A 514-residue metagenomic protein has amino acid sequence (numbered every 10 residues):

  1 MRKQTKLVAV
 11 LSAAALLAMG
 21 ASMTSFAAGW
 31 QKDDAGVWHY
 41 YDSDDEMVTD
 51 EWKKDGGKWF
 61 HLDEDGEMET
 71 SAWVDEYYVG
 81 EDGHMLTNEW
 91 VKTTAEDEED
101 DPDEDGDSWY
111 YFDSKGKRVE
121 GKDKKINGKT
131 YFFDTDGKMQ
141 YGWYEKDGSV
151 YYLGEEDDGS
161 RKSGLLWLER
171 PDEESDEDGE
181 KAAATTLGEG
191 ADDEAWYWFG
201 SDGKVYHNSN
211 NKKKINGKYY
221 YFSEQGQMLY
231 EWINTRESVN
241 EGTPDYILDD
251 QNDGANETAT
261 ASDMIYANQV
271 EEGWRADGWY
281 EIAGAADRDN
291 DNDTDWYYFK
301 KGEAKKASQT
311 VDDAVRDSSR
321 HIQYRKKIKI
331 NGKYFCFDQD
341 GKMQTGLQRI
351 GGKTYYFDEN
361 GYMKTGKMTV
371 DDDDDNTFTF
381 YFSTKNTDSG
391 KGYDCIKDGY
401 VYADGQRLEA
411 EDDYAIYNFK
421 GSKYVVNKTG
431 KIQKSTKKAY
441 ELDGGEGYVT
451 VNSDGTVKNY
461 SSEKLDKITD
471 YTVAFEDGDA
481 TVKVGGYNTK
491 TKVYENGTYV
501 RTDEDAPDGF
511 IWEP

Functional and structural regions predicted by a protein language model:
R2-P514: Extracellular adhesion/carbohydrate-binding repeat motifs centered on closely spaced tryptophans
